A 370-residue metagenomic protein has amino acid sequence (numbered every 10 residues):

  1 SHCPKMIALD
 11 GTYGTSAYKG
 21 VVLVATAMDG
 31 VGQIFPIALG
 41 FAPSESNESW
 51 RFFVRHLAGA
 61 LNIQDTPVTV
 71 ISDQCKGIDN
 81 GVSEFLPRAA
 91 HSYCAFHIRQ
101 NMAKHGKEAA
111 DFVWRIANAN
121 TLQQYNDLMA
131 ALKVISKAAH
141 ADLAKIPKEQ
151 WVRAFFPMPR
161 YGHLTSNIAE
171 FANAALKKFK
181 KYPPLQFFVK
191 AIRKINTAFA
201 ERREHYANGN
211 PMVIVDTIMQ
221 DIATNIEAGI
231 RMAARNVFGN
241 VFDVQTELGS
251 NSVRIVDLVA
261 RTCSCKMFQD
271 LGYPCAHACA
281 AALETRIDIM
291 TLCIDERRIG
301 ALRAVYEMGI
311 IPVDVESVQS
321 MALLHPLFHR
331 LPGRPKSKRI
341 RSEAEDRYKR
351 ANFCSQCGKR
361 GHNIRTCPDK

Functional and structural regions predicted by a protein language model:
S1-V24, M28-D29: Structured nucleic-acid-interacting core domains from mobile-element enzymes and related host factors, especially RNase
Y18, L39-I63: Active-site beta-loop-alpha junctions of metal-dependent nucleic acid enzymes, especially the RNase H-like/DDE
A25, F35-A42: A short, conserved beta-strand element enriched in hydrophobic/aromatic residues
T66-P67, S83, P87-S92, R99-R334: Hydrophobic, aromatic-enriched, well-ordered structural segments
P67-G77, H97: Acidic/histidine-rich, metal-coordinating catalytic segments
I255-D257, S342-R350, G358: Short, flexible, mixed-charge glycine/proline-rich loop motifs that serve as phosphate/nucleic-acid-contacting
T262-Q269, N352-H362: Short Cys/His-rich zinc-binding micro-motifs
C275, I364-D369: Cysteine-centered loop/knuckle micro-motif
